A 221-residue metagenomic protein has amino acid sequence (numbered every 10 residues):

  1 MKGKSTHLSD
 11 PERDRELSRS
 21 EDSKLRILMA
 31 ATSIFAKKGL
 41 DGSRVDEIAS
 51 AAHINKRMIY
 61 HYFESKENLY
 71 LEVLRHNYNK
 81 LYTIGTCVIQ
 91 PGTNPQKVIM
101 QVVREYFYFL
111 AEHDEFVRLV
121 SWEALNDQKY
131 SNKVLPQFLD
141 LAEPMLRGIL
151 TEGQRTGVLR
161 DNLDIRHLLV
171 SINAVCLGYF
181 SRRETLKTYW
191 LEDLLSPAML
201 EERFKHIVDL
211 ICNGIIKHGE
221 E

Functional and structural regions predicted by a protein language model:
M1-L17, M29-S33, G42-R44, A52 (+1 more regions): Short glycine/proline-centered loop/turn elements that form peptide/ligand docking sites
M1-P11, E105-Y108, E112, D140-T156 (+1 more regions): C-terminal peripheral helix-coil segments that are non-catalytic and often amphipathic
S23-A31, I48, V73-N77, L81 (+1 more regions): Generic hydrophobic, amphipathic alpha-helix propensity
R26, I34-N68, E72-V73: Helix-turn-helix
I27-F35, Y106, I211: Short hydrophobic clusters on alpha-helical segments that form packing/core surfaces in small helical domains
V73-Q101, S131, T151: Amphipathic alpha-helical linker/stalk segments
T86-E115, I165-I172, E201-F204: Hydrophobic alpha-helical connector segments
A111-N132, R183-W190: Amphipathic alpha-helical segments used for helix-helix packing
